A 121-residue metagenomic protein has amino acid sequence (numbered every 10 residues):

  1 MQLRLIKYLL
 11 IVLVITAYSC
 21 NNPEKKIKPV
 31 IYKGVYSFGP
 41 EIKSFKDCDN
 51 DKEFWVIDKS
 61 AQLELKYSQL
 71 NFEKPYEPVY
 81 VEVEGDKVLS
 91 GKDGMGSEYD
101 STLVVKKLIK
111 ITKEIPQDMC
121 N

Functional and structural regions predicted by a protein language model:
M1-L9: Bacterial N-terminal signal peptides that target proteins for export
T16-S19: C-terminal motif of bacterial Sec signal peptides marking the signal peptidase cleavage site
N21-V30, G85, E114-N121: Sec-dependent signal peptide cleavage junction
E24, K28, S44-V79, C120: Small beta-barrel nucleic-acid-binding modules, principally OB-folds
I27-K46, V83-G85: Structural detector for short beta-strands of small beta-barrel domains
G34, E73-G96: Flexible glycine-rich surface loops and low-complexity tracts that mediate binding to linear polymers
S90-N121: OB-fold/S1-family single-stranded nucleic acid-binding modules
